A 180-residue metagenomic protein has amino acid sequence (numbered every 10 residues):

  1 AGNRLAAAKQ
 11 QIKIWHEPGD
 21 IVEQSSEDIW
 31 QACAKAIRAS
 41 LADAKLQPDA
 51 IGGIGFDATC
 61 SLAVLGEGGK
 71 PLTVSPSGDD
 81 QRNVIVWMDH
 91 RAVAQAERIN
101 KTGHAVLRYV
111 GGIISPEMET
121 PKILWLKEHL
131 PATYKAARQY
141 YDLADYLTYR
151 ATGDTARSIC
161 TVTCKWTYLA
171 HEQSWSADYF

Functional and structural regions predicted by a protein language model:
A1-V74, A136: N-terminal glycine/serine-rich phosphate-binding loop of ATP-dependent small-molecule kinases, especially carbohydrate
H16-E17, Q95-A96, Y168-L169: Short, charged, surface-exposed secondary-structure boundary motifs
E17-I21, G78-I85: Short beta-alpha connecting loops at secondary-structure transitions that line or flank enzyme active sites
W30, A34-L41, I85, A96-E97 (+2 more regions): Short, well-ordered alpha-helical packing segments
F56, G66-G68, G103-F180: Gly/Ser/Thr-rich active-site cleft segment
C60, R82, D145: Change "...and in nucleic-acid phosphodiester-cleaving endonucleases..." to "...and in nucleic-acid processing enzymes
P71, S77-D79, A92-G103: Hydrophobic or amphipathic alpha-helical targeting/insertion segments
D89: Carbohydrate-associated surface elements
